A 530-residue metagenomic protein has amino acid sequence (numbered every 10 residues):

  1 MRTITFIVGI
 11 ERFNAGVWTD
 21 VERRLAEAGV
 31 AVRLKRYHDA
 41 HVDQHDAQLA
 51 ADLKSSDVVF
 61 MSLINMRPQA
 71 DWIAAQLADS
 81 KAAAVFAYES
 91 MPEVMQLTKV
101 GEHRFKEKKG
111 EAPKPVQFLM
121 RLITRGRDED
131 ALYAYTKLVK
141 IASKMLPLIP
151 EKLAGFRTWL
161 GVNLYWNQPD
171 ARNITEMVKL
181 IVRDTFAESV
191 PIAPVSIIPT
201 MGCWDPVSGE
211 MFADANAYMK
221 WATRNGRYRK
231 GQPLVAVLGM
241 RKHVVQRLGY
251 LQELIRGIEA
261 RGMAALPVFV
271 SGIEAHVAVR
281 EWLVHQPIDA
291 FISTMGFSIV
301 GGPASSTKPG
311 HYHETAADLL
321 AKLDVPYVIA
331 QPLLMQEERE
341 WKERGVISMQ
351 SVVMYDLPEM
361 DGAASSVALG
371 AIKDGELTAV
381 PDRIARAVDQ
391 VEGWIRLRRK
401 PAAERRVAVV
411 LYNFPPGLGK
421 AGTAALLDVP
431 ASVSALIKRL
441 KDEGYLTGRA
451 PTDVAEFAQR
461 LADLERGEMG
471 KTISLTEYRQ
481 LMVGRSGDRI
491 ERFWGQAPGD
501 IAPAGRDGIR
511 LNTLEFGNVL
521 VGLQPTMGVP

Functional and structural regions predicted by a protein language model:
M1-P530: An N-terminal assembly and electron-transfer interface module characteristic of large anaerobic redox and radical
